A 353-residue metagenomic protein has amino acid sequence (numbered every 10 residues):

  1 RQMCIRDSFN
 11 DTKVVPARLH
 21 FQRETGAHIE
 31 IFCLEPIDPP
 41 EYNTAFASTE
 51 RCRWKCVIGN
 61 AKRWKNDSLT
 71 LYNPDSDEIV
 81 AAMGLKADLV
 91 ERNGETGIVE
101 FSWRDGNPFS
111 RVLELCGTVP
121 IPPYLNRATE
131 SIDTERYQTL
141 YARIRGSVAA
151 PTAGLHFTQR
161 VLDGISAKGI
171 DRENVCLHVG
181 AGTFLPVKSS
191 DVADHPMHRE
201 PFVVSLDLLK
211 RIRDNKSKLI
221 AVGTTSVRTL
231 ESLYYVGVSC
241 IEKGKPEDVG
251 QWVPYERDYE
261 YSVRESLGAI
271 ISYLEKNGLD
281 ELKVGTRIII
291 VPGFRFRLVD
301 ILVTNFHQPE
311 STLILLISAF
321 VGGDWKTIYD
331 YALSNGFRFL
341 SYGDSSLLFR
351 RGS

Functional and structural regions predicted by a protein language model:
Q2, R6-S353: Surface-exposed, charge/polar-rich loops and edge strands
